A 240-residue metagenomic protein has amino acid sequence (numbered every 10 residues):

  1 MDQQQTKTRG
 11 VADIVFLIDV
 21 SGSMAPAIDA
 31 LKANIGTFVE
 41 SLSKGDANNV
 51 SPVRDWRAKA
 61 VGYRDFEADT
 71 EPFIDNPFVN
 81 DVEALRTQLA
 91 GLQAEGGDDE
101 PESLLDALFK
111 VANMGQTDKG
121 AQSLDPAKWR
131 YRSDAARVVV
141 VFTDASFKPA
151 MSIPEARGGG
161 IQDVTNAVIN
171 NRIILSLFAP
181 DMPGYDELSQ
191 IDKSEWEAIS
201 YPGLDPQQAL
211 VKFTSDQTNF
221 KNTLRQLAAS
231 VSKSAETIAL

Functional and structural regions predicted by a protein language model:
M1-L240: Divalent cation-coordinating acidic motifs and surrounding scaffolds that mediate Ca2+/Mg2+/Mn2+/Zn2+-dependent binding
